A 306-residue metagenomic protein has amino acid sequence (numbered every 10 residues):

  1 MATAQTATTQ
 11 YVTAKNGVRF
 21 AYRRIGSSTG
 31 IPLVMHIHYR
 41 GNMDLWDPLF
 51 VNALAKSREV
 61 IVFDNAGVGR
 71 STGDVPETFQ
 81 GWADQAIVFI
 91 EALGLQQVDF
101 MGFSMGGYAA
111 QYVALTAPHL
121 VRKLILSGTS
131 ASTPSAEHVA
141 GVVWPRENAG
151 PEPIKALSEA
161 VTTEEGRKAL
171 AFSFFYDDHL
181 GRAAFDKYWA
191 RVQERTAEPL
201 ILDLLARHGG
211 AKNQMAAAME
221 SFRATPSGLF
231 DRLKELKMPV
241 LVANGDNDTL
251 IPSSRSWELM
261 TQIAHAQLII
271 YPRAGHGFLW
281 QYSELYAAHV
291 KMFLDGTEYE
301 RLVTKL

Functional and structural regions predicted by a protein language model:
Y11-T72: Conserved HGGG/HGGXW glycine-rich cap/lid loop of the alpha/beta-hydrolase fold
K15, I61-M101, M105, T116: Active-site loop/oxyanion-hole signature of alpha/beta-hydrolase fold enzymes
L115, R122-T163: Flexible "cap/lid" loop of the alpha/beta hydrolase fold
P145, R167-K234: Alpha/beta-hydrolase
L229, M238, P252-T261: Short alpha-helix in the alpha/beta-hydrolase fold that links the catalytic acid
L236, V242-N244: Short beta-strand/loop motif that positions the catalytic acidic residue of the alpha/beta-hydrolase fold
N247-I251: Acidic catalytic loop of the alpha/beta-hydrolase fold
H265-L306: Catalytic active-site module of serine/aspartate enzymes centered on a nucleophile-bearing elbow/loop
